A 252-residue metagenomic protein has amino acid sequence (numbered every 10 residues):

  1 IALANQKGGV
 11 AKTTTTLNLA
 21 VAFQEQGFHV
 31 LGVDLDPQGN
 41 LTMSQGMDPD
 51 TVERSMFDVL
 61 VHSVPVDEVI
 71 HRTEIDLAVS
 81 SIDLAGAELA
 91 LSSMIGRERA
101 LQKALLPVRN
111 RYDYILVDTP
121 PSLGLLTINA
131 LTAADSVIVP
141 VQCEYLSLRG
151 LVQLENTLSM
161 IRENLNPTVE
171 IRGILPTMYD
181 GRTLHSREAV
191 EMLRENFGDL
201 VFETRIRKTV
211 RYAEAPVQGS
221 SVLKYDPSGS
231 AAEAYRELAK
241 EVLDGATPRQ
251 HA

Functional and structural regions predicted by a protein language model:
I1-A252: P-loop NTP-binding core
